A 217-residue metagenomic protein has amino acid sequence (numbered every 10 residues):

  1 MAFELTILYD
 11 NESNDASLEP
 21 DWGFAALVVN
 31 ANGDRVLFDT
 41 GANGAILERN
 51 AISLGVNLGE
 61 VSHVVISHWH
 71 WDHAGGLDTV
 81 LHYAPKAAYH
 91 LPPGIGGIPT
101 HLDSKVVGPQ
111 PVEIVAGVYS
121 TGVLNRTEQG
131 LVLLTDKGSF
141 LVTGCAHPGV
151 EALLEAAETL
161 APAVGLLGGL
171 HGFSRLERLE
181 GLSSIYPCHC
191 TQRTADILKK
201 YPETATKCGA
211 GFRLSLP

Functional and structural regions predicted by a protein language model:
F3-L54, E128-T143: Conserved beta-strand hairpin/beta-sheet module of binuclear metal-dependent hydrolase folds, prominently
Y9-E12, T40-A42, W69, G94-I95 (+4 more regions): Active-site metal-binding loops of divalent metal-dependent hydrolases
G33-V36, S62-H63, P85-A88, G138-F140 (+1 more regions): Short active-site oxyanion
A45-H90, E158-G165: Active-site metal-binding motif and surrounding structural segment of the metallo-beta-lactamase
V61, L102-S104, A116, A161 (+2 more regions): Short, well-ordered alpha-helix to beta-strand connector turns
V65, A87-G96, G165-L167, S184-C190: Short internal beta-strands
H70-G76, S139-L141, C145-P217: Cap/insert and terminal regions of metallo-dependent hydrolase folds
H90-Q129, D136, K207-P217: Metallo-beta-lactamase
